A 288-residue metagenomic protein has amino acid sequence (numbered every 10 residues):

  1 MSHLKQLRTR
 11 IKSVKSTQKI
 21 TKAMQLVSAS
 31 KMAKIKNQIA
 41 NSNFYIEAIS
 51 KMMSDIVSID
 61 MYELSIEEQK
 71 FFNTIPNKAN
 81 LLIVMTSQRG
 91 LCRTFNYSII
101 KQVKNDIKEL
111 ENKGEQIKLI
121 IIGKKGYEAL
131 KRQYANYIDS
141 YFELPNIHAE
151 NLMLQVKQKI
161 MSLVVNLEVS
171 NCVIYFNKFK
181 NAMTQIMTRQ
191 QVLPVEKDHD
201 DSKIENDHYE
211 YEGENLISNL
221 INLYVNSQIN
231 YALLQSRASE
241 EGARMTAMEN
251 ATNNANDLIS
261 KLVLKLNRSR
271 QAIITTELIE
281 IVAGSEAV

Functional and structural regions predicted by a protein language model:
M1-V288: C-terminal beta-strand-loop-alpha-helix "lid" module of Rossmann-like NAD(P)-dependent dehydrogenases
